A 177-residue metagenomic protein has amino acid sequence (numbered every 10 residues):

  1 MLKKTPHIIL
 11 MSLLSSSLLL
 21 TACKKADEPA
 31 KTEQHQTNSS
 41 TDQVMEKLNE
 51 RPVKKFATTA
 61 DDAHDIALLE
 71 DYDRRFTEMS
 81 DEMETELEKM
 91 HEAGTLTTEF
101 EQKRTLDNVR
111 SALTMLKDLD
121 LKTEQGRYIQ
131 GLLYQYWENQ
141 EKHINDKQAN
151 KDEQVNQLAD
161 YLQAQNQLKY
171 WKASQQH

Functional and structural regions predicted by a protein language model:
L2-L10: Bacterial N-terminal signal peptides that target proteins for export
K4-T5, K25, E141: Hydrophobic alpha-helical segments, especially transmembrane helices and their immediate juxtamembrane helical caps
M11-S17: Bacterial N-terminal signal peptides
L19-A22: C-terminal motif of bacterial Sec signal peptides marking the signal peptidase cleavage site
A26-F100, A173-H177: Immediate post-signal-peptide N-terminus of mature secreted/exported proteins
D65, L69, I129-Q130, A164: Intrinsically disordered, low-complexity regions enriched in Ser/Pro/Gly/Gln/His and often acidic
E101-Y161: Long, amphipathic, charge-rich alpha-helical segments that form helical bundles/coiled-coils
Y161-H177: Short, low-complexity, Pro/Ser/Thr/Gly-rich segments in the mature regions of secreted, periplasmic
